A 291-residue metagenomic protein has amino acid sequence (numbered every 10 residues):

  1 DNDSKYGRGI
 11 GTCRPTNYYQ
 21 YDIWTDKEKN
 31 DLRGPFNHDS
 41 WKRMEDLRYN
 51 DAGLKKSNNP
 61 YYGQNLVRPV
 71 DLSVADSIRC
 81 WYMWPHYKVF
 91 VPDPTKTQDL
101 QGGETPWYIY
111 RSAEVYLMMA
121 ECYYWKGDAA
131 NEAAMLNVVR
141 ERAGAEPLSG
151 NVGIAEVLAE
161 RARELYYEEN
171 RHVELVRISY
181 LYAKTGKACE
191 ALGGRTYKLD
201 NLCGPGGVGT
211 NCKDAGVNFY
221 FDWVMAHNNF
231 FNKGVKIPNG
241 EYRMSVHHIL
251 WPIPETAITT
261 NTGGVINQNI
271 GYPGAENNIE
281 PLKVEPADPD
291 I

Functional and structural regions predicted by a protein language model:
D1-R111, E190-I291: Elongated scaffold/linker segments in the mid-to-C-terminal portions of large proteins
